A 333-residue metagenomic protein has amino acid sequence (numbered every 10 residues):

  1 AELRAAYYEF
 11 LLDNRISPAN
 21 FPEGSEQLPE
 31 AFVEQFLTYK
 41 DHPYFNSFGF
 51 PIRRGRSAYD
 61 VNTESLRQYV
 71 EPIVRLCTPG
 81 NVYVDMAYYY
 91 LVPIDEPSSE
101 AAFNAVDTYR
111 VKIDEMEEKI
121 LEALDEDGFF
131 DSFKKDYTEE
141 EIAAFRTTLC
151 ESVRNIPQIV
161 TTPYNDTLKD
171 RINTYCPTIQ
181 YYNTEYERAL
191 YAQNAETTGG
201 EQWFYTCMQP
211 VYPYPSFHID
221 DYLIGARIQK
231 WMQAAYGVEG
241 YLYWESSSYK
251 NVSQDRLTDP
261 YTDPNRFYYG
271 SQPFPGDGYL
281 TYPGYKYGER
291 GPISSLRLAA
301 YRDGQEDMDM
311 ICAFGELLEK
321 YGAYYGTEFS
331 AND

Functional and structural regions predicted by a protein language model:
A1-T63, V70-D95, N155-P157: An acidic-aromatic substrate-binding cleft motif
E2-A6, Q27-T38, D60-V74, A102-F129 (+3 more regions): Well-ordered, non-membrane alpha-helical segments in soluble/globular domains
Y8, S17, P72-V82, A87-A102 (+4 more regions): Catalytic domains of carbohydrate-active enzymes that cleave complex glycans
E23-S25, R53-G55, I94-S98, T161-N165 (+3 more regions): Active-site beta-loop-alpha junctions enriched in small/polar residues
L28-K40, R146-V153, P163-Q180, F217: Substrate-binding cleft/loops of secretory-pathway carbohydrate-active enzymes
Y59, S99-N104, L168-K169, N183-R188 (+2 more regions): Extracytoplasmic/secreted cell-surface and envelope-processing proteins
L168-P210: Glycoside hydrolase catalytic-domain groove-lining segments
T197-A226, E245: Active-site clefts of carbohydrate-active enzymes
